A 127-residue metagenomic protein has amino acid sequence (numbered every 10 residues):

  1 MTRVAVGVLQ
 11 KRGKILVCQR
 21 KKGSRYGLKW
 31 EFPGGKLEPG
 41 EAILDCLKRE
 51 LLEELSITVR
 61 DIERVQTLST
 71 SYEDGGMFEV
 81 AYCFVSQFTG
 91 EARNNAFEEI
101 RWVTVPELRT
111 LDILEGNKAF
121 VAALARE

Functional and structural regions predicted by a protein language model:
M1-L16, K36: Conserved N-terminal beta-strand and adjoining loop/helix that marks the start of the Nudix/MutT-like hydrolase domain
R3-A5, G13, F78-A81, E98: Change "...and in nucleic-acid phosphodiester-cleaving endonucleases..." to "...and in nucleic-acid processing enzymes
L9-Q10, V17, V85, W102: Conserved hydrophobic "DFG−1" position in protein kinase catalytic cores
K14-E53: Conserved Nudix-box catalytic region and its N-terminal flanking loop in Nudix hydrolases and closely related
E54-D61: Short secondary-structure junctions
T58, L68-E91, R101, V105: Active-site-adjacent beta-strand/loop module that shapes the phosphate/pyrophosphate-binding cleft
E63-T67: Conserved S-adenosyl-L-methionine
F84, A92-L124: NUDIX/MutT-family hydrolases
